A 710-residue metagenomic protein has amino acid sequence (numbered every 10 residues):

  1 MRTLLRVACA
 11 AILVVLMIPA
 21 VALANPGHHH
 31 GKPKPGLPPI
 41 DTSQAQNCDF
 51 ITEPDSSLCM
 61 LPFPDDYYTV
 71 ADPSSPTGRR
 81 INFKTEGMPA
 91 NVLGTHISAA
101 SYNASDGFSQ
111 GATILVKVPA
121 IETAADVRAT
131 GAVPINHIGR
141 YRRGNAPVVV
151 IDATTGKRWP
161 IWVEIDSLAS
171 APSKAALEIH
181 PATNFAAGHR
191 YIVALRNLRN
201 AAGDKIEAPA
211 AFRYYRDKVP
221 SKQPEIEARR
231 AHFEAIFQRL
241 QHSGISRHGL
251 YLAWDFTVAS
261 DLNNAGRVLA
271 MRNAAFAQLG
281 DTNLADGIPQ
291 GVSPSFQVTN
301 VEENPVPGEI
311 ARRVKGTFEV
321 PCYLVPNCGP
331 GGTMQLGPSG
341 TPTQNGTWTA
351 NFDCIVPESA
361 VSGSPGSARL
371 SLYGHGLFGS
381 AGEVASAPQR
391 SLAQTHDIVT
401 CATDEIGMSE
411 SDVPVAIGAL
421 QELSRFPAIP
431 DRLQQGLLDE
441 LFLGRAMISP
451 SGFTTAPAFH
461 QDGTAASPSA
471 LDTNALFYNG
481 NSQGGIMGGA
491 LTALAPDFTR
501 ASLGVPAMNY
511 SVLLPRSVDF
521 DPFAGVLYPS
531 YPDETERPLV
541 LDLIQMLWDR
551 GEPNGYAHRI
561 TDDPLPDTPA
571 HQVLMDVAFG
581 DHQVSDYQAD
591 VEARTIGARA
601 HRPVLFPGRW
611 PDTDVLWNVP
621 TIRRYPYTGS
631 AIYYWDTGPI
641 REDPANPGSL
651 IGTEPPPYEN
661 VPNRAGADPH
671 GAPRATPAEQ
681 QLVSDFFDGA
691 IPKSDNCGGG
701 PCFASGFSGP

Functional and structural regions predicted by a protein language model:
A8-A20: Bacterial N-terminal signal peptides
A22-A24: Boundary at the C-terminal end of the N-terminal hydrophobic targeting segment
P26-P321, P326-C328: Acidic, low-complexity Ser/Thr/Gly/Pro-rich repeat segments typical of extracellular/periplasmic and surface-exposed
I114-K117, K315, L370-Y373, V399-D404 (+3 more regions): Structural recognition of the beta-strand scaffold that forms the well-ordered cores of secreted hydrolase catalytic
C322, F453, A458-P515: Primarily recognizes the serine-hydrolase "nucleophile elbow" in alpha/beta-hydrolase and SGNH/GDSL folds
Y323-V325, V361, L377-E383, G407-D412 (+7 more regions): Flexible loop/turn segments at secondary-structure boundaries
V325-A350, V361-G463: Cap/lid segment of the alpha/beta-hydrolase catalytic domain
A428-Q435, T499-P710: C-terminal subdomain of alpha/beta-hydrolase-fold enzymes, centered on the catalytic histidine and its supporting
